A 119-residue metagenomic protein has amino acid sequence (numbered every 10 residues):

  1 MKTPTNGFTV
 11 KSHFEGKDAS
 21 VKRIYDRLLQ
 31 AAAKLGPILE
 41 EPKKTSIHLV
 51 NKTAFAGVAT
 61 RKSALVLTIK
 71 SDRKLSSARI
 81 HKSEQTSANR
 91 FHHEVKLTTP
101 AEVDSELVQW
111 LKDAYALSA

Functional and structural regions predicted by a protein language model:
M1-A119: Charge-dense, helix-prone N-terminal extensions
